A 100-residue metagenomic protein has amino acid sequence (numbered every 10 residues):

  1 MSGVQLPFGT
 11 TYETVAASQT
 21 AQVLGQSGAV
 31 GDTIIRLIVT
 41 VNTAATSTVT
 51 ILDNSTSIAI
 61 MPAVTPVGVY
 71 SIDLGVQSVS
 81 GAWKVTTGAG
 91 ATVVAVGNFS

Functional and structural regions predicted by a protein language model:
M1-V30, T86-S100: C-terminal interaction-tip segments
P7-G9, A59-V64, D73, A95-V96: Short amphipathic beta-strand/extended segments with alternating polar/hydrophobic composition
E13-Q19, I60-S71: Extracellular carbohydrate recognition and processing domains and analogous Trp-centered ligand-binding platforms
V23-Q26, G68-V76: Exposed aromatic-hydrophobic patches
G28-A29, V39-T43, D53, P62-V64 (+1 more regions): Non-cytosolic beta-sheet module surface loops
D32, V49, Y70-I72: Solenoid scaffold repeats with emphasis on beta-solenoid/beta-helix
I35-L37, G75-A91: Noncatalytic modules at the cell exterior or secretory-pathway interfaces, chiefly beta-strand-rich lectin/adhesion
T43-M61, V94-V96: Short, surface-exposed beta-strand/strand-loop-strand elements in extracellular ectodomains
